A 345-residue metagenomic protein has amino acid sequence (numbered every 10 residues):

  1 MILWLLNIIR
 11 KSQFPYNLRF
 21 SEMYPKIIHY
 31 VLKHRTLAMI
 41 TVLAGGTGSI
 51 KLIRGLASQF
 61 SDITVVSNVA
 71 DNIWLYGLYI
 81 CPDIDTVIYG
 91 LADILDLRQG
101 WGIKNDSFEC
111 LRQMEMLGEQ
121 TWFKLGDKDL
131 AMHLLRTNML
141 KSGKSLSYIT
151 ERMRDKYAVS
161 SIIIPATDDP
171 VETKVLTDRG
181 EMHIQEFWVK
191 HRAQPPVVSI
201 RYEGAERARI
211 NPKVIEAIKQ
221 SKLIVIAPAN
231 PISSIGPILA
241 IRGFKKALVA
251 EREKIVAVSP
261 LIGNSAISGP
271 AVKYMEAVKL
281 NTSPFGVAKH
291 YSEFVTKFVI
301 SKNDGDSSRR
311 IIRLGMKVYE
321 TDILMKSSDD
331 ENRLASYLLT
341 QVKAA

Functional and structural regions predicted by a protein language model:
L3, P15-S21, P25, Y30: Short hydrophobic targeting helices and cationic amphipathic motifs that mediate membrane/organellar targeting
L37-T41: Extreme N-terminal starter segment of soluble prokaryotic enzymes
F60-S61, E251-I255, M316: A short helix->loop->beta-strand "cap" motif at the edges of active sites that frequently abuts
N68-Y202: Electropositive, gly/pro-rich neighborhoods at or near active sites that engage anionic ligands
A70-D71, R252-S268, I323-M325: Short, flexible loop segments at boundaries between secondary-structure elements
V198-A217: Active-site glycine-rich loop that binds ribose-phosphate moieties when present
P237-K245: Charged helix-capping and loop-helix junction motifs
S268-A345: C-terminal functional extensions of proteins
